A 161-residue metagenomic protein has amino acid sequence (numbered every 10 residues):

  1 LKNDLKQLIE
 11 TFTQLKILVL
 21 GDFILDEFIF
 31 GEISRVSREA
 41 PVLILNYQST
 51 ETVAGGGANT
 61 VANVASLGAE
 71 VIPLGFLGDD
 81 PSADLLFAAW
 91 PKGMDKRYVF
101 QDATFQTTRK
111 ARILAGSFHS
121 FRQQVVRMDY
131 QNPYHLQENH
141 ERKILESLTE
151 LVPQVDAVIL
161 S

Functional and structural regions predicted by a protein language model:
L1-S34, S49-S161: Ribokinase/PfkB-type carbohydrate-kinase core domain
P41-Q48: Divalent-cation-assisted or electrostatically stabilized phosphate/pyrophosphate-binding catalytic cores
